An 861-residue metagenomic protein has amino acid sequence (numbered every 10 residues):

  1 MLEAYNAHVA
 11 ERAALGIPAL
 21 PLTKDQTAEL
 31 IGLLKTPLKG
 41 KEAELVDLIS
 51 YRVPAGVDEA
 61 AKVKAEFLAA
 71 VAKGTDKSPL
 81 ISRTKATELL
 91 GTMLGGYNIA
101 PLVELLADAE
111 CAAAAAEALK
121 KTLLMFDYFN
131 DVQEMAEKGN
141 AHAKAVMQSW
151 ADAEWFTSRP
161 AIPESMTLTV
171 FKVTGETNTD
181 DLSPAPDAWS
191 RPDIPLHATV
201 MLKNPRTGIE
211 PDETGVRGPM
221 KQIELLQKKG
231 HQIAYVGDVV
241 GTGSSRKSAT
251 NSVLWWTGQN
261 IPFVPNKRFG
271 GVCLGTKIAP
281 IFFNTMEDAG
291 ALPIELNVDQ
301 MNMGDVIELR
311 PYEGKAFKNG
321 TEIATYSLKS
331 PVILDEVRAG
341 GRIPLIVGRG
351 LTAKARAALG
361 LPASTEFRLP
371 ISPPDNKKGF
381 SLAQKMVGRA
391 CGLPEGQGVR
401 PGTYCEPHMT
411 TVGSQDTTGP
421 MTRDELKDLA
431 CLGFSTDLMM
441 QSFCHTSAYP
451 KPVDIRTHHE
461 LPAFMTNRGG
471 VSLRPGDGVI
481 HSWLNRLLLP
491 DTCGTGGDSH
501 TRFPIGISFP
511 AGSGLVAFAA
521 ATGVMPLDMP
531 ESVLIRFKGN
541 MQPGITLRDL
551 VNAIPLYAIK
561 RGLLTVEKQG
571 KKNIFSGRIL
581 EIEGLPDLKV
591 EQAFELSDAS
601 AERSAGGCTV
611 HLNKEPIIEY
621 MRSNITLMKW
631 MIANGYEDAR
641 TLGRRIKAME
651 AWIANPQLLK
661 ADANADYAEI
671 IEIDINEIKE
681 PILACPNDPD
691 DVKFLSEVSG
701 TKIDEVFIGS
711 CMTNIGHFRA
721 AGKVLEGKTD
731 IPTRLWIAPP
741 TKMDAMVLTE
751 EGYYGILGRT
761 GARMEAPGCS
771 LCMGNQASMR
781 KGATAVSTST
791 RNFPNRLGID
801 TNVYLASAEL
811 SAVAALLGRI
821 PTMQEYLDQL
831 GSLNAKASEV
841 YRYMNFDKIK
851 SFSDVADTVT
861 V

Functional and structural regions predicted by a protein language model:
M1-H8, E322-L328: Short, 15-30-residue, compositionally biased linear elements with alpha-helical propensity or flexible coil
L2-I31, T36, I333-V347: Amphipathic alpha-helical packing elements
N6, K24-A28, A43-D47, D180 (+2 more regions): Short amphipathic alpha-helical segments
L15-P21, E42-E59, K73-D76, L80-G95 (+3 more regions): Structural detector for internal amphipathic alpha-helices that build alpha-solenoid repeat scaffolds
L30, L34, L45, K64-A72 (+2 more regions): Buried hydrophobic core positions in alpha-solenoid tandem helical repeats
K41-V46, V57-V63, G433-S442: Short N-terminal amphipathic alpha-helices
A43-V46, A65, T84, A100 (+2 more regions): Non-catalytic, well-ordered alpha-helical scaffold segments
N98, A107, A113-V861: Fe-S-dependent hydro-lyases/dehydratases of central metabolism
